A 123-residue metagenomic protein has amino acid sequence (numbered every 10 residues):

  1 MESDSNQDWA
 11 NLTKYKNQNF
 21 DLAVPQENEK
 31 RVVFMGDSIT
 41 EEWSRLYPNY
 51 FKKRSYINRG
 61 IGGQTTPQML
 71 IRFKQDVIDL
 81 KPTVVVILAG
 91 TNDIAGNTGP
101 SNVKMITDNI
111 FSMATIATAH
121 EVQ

Functional and structural regions predicted by a protein language model:
M1-M35, T40, R45, N49-Y50 (+1 more regions): N-terminal secretory targeting modules
V33-M35, I57, V85: Conserved beta-strand elements of the Class I
N49-R54, Q64, L70-Q123: Alpha-helical cap/lid subdomain in secreted, periplasmic, or secretory-pathway luminal O-acyl-processing enzymes
